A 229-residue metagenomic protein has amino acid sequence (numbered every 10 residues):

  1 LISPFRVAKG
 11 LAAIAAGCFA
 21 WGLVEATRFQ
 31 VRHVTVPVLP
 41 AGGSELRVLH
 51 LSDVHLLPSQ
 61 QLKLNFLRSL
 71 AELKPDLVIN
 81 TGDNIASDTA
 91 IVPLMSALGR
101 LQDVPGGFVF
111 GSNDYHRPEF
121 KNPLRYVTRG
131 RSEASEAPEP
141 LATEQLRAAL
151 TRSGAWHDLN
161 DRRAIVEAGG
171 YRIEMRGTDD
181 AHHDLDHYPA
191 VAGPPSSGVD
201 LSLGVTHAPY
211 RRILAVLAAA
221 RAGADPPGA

Functional and structural regions predicted by a protein language model:
L1-G10: Membrane-penetrating hydrophobic segments
G10-A97: N-terminal active-site segment of His-dependent metallophosphoesterases
A26, V31, G43, L101-D103 (+3 more regions): Short, well-ordered coil/turn elements that cap or connect secondary structure elements
Q30-R32, H55-L57, H116, N160 (+1 more regions): Generic, ordered loop/turn and secondary-structure boundary motif
L51-L56, G82-N84, S112-D114, R162-R163 (+2 more regions): Active-site metal-binding loops of divalent metal-dependent hydrolases
P58-S59, T89, R117, H183 (+1 more regions): Conserved protein kinase catalytic core
L62-V166: Core catalytic region of metal-dependent phosphoesterases/phosphodiesterases, especially metallo-beta-lactamase-like
E72-D76, A149-H157, R162-A229: His/acidic metal-ligating clusters that form di-metal
